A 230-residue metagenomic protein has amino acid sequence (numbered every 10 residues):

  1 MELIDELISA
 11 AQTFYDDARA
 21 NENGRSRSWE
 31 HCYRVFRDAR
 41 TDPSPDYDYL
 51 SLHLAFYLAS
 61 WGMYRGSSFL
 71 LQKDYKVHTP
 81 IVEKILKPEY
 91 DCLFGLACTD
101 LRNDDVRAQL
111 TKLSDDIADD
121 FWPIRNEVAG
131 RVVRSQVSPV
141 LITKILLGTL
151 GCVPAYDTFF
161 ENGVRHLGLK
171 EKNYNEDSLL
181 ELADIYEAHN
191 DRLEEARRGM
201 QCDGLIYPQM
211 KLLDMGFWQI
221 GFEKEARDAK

Functional and structural regions predicted by a protein language model:
M1-V133, G151-K230: An N-terminal alpha-helical hairpin/helix-loop-helix interaction module that forms a charged, gly/pro-flexible surface
E127-L147: Helix-hairpin-helix
